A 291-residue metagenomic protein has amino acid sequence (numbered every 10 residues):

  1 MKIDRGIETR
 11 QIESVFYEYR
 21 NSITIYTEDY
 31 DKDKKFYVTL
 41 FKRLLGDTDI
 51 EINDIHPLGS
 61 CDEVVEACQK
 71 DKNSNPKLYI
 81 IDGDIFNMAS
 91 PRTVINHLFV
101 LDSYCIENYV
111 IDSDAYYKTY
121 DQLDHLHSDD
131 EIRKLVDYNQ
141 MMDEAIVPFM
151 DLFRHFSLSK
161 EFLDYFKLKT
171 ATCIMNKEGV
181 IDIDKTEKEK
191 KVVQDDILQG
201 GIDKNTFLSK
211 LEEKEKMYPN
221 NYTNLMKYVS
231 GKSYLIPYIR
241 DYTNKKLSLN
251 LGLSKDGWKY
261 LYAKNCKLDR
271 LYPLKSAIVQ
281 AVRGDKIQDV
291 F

Functional and structural regions predicted by a protein language model:
M1-F291: Acidic, divalent-metal-binding catalytic cores of TOPRIM and closely related two-metal-ion phosphodiester/pyrophosphate
